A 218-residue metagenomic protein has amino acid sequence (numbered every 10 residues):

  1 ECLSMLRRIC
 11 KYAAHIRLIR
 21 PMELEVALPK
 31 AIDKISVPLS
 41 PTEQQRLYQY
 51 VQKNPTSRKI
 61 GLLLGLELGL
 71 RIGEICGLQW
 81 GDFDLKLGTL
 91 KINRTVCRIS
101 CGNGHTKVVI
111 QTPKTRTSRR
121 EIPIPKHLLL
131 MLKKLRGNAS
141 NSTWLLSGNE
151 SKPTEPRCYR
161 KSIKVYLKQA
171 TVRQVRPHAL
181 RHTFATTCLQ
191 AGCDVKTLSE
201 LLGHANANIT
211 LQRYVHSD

Functional and structural regions predicted by a protein language model:
E1-L18, D33, T56, K152-C158 (+1 more regions): N-terminal core-binding DNA-recognition domain of tyrosine site-specific recombinases/integrases
L6-A14, L132-L135, C188, G192: Hydrophobic recognition helices of helix-based DNA-binding modules
L6-I9, V26, L47, I75 (+3 more regions): Conserved hydrophobic/aromatic pocket- or pore-lining residues that grip, position, or stack substrates in active sites
A13-M22, R94-C101, K133-S142: Proline-centered turn/helix-capping motifs that create local helix->coil transitions or kinks
I19-P21, E25-L78, K86, T117-R119 (+1 more regions): Basic, Lys/Arg- and aromatic-enriched nucleic-acid-binding interface segment
A27, P41, G77-K134: Conserved tyrosine-mediated DNA breakage-rejoining catalytic core shared by Y-recombinases
P38, V96, L202-D218: Catalytic-site neighborhood detector that most strongly recognizes the C-terminal catalytic loop/helix of tyrosine
Q45, Q49-R58, L68, I122 (+5 more regions): Short, basic (Lys/Arg/His-rich) helix/loop patches that form interaction surfaces in the mid-to-C-terminal regions
